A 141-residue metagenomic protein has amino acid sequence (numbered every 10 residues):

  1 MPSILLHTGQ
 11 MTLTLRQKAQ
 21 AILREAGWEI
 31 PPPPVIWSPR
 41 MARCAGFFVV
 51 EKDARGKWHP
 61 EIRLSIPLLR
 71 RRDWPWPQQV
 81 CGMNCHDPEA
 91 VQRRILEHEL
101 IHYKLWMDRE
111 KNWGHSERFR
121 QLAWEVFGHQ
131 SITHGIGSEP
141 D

Functional and structural regions predicted by a protein language model:
M1-R94, Y103-D141: Active-site-proximal or metal-binding-adjacent scaffold patches in catalytic folds
E99: Walker B catalytic acidic pair
